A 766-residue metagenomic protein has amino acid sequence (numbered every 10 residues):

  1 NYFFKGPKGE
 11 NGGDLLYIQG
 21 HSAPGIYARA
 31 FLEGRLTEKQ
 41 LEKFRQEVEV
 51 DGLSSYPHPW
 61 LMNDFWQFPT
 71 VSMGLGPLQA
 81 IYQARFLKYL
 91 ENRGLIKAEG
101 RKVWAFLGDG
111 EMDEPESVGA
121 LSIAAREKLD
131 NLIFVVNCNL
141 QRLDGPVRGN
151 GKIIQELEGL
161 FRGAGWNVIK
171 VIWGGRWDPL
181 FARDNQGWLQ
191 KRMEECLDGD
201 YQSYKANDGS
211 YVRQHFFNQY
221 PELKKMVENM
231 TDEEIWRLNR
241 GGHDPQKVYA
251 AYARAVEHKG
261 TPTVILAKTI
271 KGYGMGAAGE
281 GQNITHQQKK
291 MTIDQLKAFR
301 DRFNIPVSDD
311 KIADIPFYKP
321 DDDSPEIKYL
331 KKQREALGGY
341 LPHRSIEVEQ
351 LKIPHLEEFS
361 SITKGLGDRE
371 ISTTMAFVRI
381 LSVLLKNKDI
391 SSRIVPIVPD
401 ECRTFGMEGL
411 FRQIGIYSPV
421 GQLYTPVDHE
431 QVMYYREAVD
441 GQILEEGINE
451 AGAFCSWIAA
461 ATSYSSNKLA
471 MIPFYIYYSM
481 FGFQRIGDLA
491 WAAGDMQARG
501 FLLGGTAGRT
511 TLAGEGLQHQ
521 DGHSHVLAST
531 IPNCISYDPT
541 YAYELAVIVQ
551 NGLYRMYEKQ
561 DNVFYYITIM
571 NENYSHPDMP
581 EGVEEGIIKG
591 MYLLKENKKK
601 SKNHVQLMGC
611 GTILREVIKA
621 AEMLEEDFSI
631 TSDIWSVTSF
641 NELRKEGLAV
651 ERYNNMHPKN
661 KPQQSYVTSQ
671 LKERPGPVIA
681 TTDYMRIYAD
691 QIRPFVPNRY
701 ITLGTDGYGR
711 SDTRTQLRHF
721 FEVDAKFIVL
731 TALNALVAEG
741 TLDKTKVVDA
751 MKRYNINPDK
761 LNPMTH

Functional and structural regions predicted by a protein language model:
N1-E127, N150-G151, M407-L410, Y417 (+3 more regions): Cofactor-binding active-site loop characterized by glycine-rich and histidine/acidic residues
Y2, R29-L32, Q83-Y89, A120-I123 (+17 more regions): Generic, well-ordered alpha-helical scaffold segments in large soluble proteins
Y2-K5, D14, G20-A23, A28-V71 (+8 more regions): Conserved internal helical-beta-strand scaffold that buttresses enzyme catalytic cores
G12-L16, W66-P69, I96-E114, L132-F134 (+4 more regions): A short, small-residue-rich loop immediately preceding and capping a beta-strand
D14-L15, I26, L107-G110, R142 (+4 more regions): Conserved short loop/turn motifs at secondary-structure junctions
Q46-P69, L75, Q79, Y89-G100 (+8 more regions): Thiamine diphosphate
A105-G108, M112, D488-R509, G514: A structural-propensity feature for long, helix-poor, extended segments
S324-Q484, L489-R499, Q560-D561, G582-N603 (+7 more regions): Non-catalytic terminal/interface segments that mediate subunit docking, oligomerization, and allosteric communication
